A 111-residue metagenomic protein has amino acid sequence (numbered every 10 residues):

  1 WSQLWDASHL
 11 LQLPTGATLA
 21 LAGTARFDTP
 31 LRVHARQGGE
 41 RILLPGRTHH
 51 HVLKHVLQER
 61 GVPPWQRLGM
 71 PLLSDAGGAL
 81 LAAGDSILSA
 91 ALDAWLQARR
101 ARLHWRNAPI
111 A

Functional and structural regions predicted by a protein language model:
W1-A111: AMP-forming adenylation/ATP pyrophosphatase catalytic core
